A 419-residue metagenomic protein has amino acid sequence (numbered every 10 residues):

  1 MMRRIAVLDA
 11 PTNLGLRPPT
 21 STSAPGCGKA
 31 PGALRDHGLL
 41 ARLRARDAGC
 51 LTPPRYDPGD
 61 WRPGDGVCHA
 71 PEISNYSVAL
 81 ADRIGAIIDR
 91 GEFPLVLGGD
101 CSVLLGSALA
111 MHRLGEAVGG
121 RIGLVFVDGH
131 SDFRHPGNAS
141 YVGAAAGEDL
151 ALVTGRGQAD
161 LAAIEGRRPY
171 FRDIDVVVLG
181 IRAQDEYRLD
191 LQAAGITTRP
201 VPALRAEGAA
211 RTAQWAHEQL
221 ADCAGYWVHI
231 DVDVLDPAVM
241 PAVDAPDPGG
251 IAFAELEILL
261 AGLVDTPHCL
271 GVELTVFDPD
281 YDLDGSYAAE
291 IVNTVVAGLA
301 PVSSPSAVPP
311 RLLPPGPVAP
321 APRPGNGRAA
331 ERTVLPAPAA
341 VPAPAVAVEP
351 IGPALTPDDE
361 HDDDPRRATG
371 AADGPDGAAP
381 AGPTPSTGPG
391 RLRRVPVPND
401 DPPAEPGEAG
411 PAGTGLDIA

Functional and structural regions predicted by a protein language model:
R3-A419: Conserved alpha-helical scaffold segments that buttress catalytic/binding sites
